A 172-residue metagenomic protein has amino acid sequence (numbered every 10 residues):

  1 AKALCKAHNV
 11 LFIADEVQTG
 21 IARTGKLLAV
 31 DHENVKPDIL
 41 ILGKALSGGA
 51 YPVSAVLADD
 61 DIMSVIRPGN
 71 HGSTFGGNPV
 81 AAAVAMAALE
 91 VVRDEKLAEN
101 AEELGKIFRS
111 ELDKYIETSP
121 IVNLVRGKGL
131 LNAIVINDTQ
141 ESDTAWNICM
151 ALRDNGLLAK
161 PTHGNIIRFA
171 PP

Functional and structural regions predicted by a protein language model:
A1-P172: Conserved N-terminal phosphate-binding loop of PLP-dependent enzymes in the Aspartate aminotransferase
